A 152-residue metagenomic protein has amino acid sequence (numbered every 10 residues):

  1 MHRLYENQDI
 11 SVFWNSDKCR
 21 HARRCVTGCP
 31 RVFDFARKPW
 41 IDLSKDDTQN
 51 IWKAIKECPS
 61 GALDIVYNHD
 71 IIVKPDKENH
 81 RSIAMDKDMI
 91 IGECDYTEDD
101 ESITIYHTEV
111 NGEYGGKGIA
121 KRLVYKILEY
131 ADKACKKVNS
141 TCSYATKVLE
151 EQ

Functional and structural regions predicted by a protein language model:
M1-D9: A detector for short, charged/polar N-terminal pre-domain segments
F13-G28, K45-G61: Cysteine-centered iron-sulfur cluster-binding motifs in ferredoxin-type domains/subunits of redox enzymes
Q49, S140-E150: Conserved beta-strand-loop-alpha-helix junction that forms the acyl-donor binding cleft
H80-I91: Conserved beta-hairpin
M89-T97, T104: Conserved beta-strand in the GNAT
T108-G115: A short, internal acetyl-CoA/4′-phosphopantetheine-binding micro-motif in the GNAT/acyltransferase core
G116-E129: Conserved acetyl-CoA-binding loop-helix of GNAT-fold acetyltransferases
E129-S143: Conserved GNAT acetyl-CoA-binding A-motif
